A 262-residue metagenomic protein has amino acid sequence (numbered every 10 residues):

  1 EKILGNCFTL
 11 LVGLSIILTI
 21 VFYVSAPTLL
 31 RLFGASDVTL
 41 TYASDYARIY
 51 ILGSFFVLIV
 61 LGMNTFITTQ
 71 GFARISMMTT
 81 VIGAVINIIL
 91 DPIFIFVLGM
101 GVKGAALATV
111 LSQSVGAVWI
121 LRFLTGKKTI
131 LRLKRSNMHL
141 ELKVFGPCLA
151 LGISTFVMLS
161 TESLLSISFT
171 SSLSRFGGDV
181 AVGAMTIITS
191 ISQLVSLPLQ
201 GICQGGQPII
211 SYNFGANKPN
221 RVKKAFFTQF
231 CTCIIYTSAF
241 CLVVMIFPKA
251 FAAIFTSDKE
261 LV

Functional and structural regions predicted by a protein language model:
E1-I20, V57-S76, A184-P248: Small-residue-rich hydrophobic transmembrane alpha-helices
L11, Y50, S76, T80 (+7 more regions): Residue-level signature of transmembrane alpha-helical cores of multipass secondary-active transporters and flippases
F22, T65, D91, I95 (+4 more regions): Structural signal for membrane-spanning alpha-helices in multi-pass inner-membrane proteins, emphasizing helix cores
L30-D37, I93-M100, F156, S160-S190 (+3 more regions): Helix-terminus/linker motif at the lipid-water interface of multi-pass membrane proteins
D37-V60, I187-Q193, K259-V262: Alpha-helical transmembrane segments of multi-pass membrane proteins
Y50-T68, S76-A84, A105-V118, Q200-Q204: Short runs within selected transmembrane alpha-helices of multi-pass transporters and secretion channels
A84-V118, P248-A250, I254: Membrane-interface helix-loop junctions in multi-pass transport and translocation proteins
T109, I120-F156, E162: Interhelical loop/hinge segments that connect adjacent transmembrane helices in multipass membrane
